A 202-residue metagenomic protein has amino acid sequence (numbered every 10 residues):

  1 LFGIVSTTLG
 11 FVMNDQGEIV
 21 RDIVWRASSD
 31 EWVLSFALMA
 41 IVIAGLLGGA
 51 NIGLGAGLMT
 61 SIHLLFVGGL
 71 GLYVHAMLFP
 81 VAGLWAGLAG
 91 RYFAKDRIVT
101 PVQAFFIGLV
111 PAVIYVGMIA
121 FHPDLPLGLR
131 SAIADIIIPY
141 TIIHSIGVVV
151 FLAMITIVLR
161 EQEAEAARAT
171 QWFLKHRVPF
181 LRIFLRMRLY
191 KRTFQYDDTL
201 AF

Functional and structural regions predicted by a protein language model:
L1-L38, L64-I183: Membrane-embedded alpha-helical hairpins and interfacial helices in multi-pass inner-membrane proteins
N14, N51, D197-D198: Detector for Asparagine
A44-A56, R91-T100: Membrane-helix interface "capping/anchor" motifs
G57-L58, Y140: Residue-level recognition of transmembrane alpha-helices in multi-pass small-molecule transporters/permeases
P123-D124, T199-F202: Generic low-polarity alpha-helical segments
K175-L200: Short regulatory/linker helices and ligand/cofactor-binding micro-motifs at input modules
